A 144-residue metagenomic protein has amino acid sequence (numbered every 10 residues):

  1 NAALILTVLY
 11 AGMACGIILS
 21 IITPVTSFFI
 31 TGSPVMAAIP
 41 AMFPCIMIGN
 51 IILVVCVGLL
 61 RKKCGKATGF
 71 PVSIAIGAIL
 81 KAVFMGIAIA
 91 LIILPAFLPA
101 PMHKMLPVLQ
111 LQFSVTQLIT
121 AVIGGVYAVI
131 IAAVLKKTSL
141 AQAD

Functional and structural regions predicted by a protein language model:
N1-D144: Loop-helix junctions at membrane interfaces
